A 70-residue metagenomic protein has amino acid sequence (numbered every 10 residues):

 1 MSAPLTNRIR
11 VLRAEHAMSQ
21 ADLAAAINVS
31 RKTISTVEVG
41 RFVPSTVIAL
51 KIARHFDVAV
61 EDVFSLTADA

Functional and structural regions predicted by a protein language model:
M1-E15: A short, Lys/Arg-rich alpha-helix, primarily the initiator
N7, M18, P44-V47: Residue-level signal for the short linker/turn that defines the boundary of a DNA-recognition helix
A14, A25, R54: Alpha-helical residues within the helix-turn-helix
A17-S35: Short alpha-helical DNA-recognition segment
V47-D62: DNA major-groove recognition helix of helix-turn-helix/homeodomain DNA-binding modules
R54, S65-A70: Short, charged recognition helix plus adjacent turn of helix-turn-helix-like nucleic-acid-binding domains
